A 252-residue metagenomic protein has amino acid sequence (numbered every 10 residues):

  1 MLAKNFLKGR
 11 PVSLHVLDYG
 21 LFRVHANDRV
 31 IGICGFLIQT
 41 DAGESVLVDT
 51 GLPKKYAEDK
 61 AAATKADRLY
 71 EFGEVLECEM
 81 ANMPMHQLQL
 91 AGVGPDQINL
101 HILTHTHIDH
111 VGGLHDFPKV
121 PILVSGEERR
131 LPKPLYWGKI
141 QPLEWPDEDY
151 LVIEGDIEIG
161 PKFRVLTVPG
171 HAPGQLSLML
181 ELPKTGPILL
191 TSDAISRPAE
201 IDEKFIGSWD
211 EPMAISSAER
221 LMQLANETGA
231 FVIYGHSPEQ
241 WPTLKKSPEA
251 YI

Functional and structural regions predicted by a protein language model:
M1-V75, R220, E227, E239 (+1 more regions): Zn-dependent metallo-beta-lactamase
L2-F6, L76-V93, Q97-N99, D116 (+2 more regions): Metallo-beta-lactamase
H15-L17, V46, I102, L123 (+3 more regions): Hydrophobic/aromatic beta-strand patches that form the interior of the parallel beta-sheet core in alpha/beta enzyme
D28-I31, P169-P173: A short catalytic or substrate-binding loop motif that flags glycine-/basic-rich loops and adjacent residues that bind
K54, T64, D156-I157, L166-T167 (+1 more regions): Metallo-beta-lactamase
I98-D109: Metallo-beta-lactamase
G112-P118, T243-K246: Metal-dependent catalytic neighborhoods of phosphoester/phosphodiester hydrolases
P121-G126, L190-S192: Short hydrophobic/aromatic-enriched beta-strand-loop microsegments
